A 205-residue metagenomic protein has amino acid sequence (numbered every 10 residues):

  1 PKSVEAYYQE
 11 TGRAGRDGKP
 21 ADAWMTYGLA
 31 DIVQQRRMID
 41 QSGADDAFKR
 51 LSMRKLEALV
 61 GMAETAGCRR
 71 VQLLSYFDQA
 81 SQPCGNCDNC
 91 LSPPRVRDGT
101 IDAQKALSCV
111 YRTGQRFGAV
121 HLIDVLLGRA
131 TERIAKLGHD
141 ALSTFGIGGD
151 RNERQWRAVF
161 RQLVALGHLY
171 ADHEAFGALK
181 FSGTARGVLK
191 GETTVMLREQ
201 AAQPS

Functional and structural regions predicted by a protein language model:
P1-F160, L179, R186-S205: C-terminal helicase lobe
L73, R161-E174: A short, conserved structural fragment
